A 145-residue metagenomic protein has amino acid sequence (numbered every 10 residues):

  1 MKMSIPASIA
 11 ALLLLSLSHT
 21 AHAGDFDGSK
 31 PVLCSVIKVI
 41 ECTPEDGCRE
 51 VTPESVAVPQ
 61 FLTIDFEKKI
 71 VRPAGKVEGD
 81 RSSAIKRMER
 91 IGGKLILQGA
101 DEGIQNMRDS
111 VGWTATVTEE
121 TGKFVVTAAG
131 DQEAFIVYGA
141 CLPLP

Functional and structural regions predicted by a protein language model:
M1-I9: Bacterial N-terminal signal peptides that target proteins for export
S18-T20: N-terminal signal peptide c-region/cleavage motif recognized by signal peptidases
G28-S29, L33-I70, R108-D109: Short, solvent-exposed loop/hinge segments that bridge or flank secondary-structure elements
I64-I70, I91-K94, T114-F124, L144: Short, solvent-exposed coil/turn segments at beta-strand boundaries
K68-D109: Contiguous, well-ordered beta-strand patches that form the walls/edges of small beta-barrel/beta-sandwich domains
T116, F124-I136: Short, exposed beta-strand-loop hairpins at the edges of beta-sheets in extracellular/periplasmic proteins
V137-L144: Short, low-complexity, Pro/Ser/Thr/Gly-rich segments in the mature regions of secreted, periplasmic
